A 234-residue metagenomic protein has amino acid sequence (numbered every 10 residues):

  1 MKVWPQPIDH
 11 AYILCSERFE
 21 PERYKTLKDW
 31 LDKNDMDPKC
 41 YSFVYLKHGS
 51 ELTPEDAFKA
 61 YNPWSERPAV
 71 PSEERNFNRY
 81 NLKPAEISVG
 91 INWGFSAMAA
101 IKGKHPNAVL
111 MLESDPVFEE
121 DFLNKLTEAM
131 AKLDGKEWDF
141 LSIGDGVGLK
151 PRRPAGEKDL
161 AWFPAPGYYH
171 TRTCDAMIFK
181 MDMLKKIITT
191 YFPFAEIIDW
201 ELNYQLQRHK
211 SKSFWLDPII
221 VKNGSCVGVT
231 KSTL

Functional and structural regions predicted by a protein language model:
M1-L112, P116-L234: An acidic/histidine-cluster motif and surrounding catalytic segment that typifies divalent-metal-assisted enzyme active
